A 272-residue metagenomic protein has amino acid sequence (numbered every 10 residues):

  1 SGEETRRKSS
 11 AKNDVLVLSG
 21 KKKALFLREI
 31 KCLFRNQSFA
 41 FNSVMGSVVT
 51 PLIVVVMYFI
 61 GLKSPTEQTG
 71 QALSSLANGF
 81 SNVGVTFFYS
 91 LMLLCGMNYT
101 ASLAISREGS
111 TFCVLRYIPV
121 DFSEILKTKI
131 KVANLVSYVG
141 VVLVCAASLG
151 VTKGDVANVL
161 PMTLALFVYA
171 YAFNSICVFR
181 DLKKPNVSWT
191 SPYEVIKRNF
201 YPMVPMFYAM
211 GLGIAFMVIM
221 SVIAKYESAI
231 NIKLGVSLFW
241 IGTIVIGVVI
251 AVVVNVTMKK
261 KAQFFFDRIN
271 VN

Functional and structural regions predicted by a protein language model:
S1-C113, F122-N272: Hydrophobic alpha-helical transmembrane segments of membrane proteins
